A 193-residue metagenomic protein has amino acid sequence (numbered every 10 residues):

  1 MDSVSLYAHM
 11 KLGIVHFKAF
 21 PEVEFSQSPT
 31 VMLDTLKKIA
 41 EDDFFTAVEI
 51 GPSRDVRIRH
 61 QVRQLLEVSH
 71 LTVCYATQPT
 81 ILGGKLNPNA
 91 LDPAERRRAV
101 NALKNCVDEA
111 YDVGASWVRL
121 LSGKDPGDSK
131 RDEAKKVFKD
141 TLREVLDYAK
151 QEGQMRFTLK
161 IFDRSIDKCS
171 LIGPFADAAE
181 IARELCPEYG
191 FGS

Functional and structural regions predicted by a protein language model:
M1-D112, L185-Y189: N-terminal pre-domain/capping segments
T30, A134-D140, I172-A178: Charged helix-capping and loop-helix junction motifs
D34, Q61, N105, V137 (+2 more regions): Alpha-helical elements of Rossmann-like donor-binding domains used by nucleotide-donor carbohydrate transfer enzymes
V48, Y148-S193: Acidic/histidine-rich catalytic cores of soluble enzymes
E49-I50, Y75-A76, A115-S122, Q154-K160: Short beta-strand segments at enzyme active-site cores
L82-L86, L120, G127: Short acidic/His/Gly/Ser-rich catalytic and metal-binding motifs that mark active-site loops of diverse hydrolases
A90-A94, G123-K136, F162-S170: Surface-exposed cleft-lining segments at the edges of enzyme active sites
D92-S116, R131-E152: An active-site-proximal structural segment forming one wall of the substrate-binding cleft that immediately precedes
